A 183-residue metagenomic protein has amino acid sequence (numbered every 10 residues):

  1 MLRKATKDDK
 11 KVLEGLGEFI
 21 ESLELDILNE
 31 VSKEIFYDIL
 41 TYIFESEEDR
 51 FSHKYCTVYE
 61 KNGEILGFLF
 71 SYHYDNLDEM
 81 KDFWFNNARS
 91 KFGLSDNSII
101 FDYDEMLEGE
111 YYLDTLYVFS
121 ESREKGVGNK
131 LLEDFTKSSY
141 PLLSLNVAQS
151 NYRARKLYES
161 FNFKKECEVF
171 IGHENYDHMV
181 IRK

Functional and structural regions predicted by a protein language model:
M1-L16, D26-E30: A short beta-loop-alpha structural element at the N-terminal edge of CoA-dependent acyl/N-acetyltransferase catalytic
S22-F44, R89-G93: Conserved GNAT-fold acetyl-CoA-binding loop/helix
E34-C56, K61: Active-site rim helix/loop that mediates acceptor-substrate recognition in acyltransferases
V58, E64-H73, Y112, Y117: Conserved beta-strand in the GNAT
H73-Y111, T115: Conserved acyl-donor/pantetheine-binding loop and adjacent beta-alpha core of acyl/acetyltransferases and related
G109-Y111, L132, S138-Q149: Conserved GNAT acetyl-CoA-binding A-motif
S122, G126-D134: Conserved acetyl-CoA pyrophosphate-binding loop and the N-cap/start of the following alpha-helix in GNAT-like
P141-R155, F161, C167-K183: C-terminal "cap" of GNAT-fold acetyltransferases
